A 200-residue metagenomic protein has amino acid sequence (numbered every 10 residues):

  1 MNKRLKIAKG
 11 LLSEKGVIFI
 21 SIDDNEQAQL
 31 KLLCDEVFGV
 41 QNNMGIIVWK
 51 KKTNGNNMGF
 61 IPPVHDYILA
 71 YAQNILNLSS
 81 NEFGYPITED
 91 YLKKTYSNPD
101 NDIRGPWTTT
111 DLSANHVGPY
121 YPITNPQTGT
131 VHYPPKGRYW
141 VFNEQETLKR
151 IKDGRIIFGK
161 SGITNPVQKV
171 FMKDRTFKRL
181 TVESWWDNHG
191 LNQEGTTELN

Functional and structural regions predicted by a protein language model:
M1-N200: Class I S-adenosyl-L-methionine
